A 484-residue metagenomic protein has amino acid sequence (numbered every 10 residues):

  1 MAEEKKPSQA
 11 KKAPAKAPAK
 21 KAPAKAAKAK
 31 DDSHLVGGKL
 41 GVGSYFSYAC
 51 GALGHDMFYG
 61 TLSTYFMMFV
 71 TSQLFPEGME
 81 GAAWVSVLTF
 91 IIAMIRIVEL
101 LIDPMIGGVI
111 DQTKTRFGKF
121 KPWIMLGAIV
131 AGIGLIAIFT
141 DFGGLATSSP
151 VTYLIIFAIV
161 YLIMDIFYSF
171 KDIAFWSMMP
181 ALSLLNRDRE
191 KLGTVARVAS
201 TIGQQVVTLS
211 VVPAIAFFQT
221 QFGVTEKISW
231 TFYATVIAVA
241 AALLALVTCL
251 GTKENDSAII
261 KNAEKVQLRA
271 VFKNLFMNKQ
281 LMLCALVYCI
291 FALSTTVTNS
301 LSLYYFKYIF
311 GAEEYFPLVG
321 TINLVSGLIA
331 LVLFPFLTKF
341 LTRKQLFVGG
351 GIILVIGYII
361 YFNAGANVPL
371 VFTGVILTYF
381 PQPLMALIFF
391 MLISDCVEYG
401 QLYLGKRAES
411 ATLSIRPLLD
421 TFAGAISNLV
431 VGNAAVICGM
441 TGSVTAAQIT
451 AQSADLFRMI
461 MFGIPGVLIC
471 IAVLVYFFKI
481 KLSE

Functional and structural regions predicted by a protein language model:
E3, K28-E484: Membrane-embedded alpha-helical bundles of multi-pass transporters/translocases, especially carrier/permease families
E4-K28: Intrinsically disordered, polybasic Lys/Arg-rich low-complexity tracts
